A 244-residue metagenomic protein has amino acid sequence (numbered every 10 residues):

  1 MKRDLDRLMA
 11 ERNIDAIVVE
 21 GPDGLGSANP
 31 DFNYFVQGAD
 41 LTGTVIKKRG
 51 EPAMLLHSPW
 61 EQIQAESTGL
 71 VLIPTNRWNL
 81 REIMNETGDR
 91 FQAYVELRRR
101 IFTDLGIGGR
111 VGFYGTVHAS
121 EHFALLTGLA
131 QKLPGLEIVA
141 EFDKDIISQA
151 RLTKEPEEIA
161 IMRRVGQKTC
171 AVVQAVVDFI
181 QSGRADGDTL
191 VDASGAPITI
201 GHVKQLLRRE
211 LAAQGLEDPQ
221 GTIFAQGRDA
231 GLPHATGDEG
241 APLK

Functional and structural regions predicted by a protein language model:
M1-E96, Q167: N-terminal accessory/capping or targeting/presequence segment of soluble
V19, V176, P219-Q220: Short beta-strand segments at enzyme active-site cores
D23-G24, T116-A119, G227-G231: Short, internal active-site loops enriched in acidic
G24, N79, D145-I147, I180 (+1 more regions): Residue-level detector of flexible, active-site-proximal loop/helix-junction positions within diverse enzyme catalytic
A28, Q64-A65, E121-F123, C170 (+2 more regions): Short helix/loop capping segments that flank catalytic or ligand/cofactor-binding pockets
Q37-G50, G106-R110, K132, T153-P156 (+3 more regions): Acidic/histidine-enriched ion/cofactor-binding microenvironments in catalytic or ligand-binding pockets
Q92-G215: Flexible, acidic/His-enriched mid-domain "rim/lid" segments that flank
F224: Aromatic-residue-lined binding/catalytic grooves and analogous aromatic/hydrophobic interfacial grooves in multimeric
